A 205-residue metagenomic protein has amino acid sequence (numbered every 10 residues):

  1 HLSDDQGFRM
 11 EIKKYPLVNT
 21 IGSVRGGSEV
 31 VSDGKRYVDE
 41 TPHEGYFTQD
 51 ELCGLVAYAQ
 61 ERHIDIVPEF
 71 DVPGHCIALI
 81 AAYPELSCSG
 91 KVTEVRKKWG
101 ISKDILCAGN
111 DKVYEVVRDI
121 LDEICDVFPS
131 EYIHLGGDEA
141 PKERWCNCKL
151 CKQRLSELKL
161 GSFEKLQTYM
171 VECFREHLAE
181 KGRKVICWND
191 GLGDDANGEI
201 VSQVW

Functional and structural regions predicted by a protein language model:
H1-R183: Substrate-binding cleft of carbohydrate-active enzyme catalytic domains
V171-R175, N189-D195: N-terminal active-site wall of soluble small-molecule enzyme domains
V185-D190, I200: Flexible, acidic glycine-rich loops studded with aromatic residues
L192-G198, V204-W205: Conserved alpha/beta catalytic core and glycan-binding cleft of carbohydrate-active enzymes
